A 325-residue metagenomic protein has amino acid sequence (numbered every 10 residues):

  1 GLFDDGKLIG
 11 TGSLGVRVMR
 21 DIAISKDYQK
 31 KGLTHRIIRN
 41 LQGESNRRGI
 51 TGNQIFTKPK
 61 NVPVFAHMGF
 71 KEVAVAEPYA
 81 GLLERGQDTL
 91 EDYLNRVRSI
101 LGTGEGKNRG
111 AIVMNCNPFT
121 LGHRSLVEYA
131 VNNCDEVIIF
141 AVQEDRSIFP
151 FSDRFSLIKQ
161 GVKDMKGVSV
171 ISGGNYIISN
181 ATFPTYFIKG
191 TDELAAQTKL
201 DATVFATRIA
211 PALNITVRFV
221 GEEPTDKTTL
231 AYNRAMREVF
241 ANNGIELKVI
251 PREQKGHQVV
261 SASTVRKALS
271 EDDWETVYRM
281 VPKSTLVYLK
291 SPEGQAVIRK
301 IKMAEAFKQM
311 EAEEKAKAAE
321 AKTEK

Functional and structural regions predicted by a protein language model:
G1-D4: Cytosolic beta-strand hydrophobic patch enriched in CBS
G6-A23: Conserved beta-strand in the GNAT
A23, D27, E144: Conserved catalytic loop/helix region of short-chain dehydrogenase/reductase
Y28, G32-N40, G122: Conserved acetyl-CoA pyrophosphate-binding loop and the N-cap/start of the following alpha-helix in GNAT-like
Q42, N46, A130-V131: Surface-exposed amphipathic alpha-helices with a cationic face
S45-T57: Conserved GNAT acetyl-CoA-binding A-motif
T57, N61-F70, V75-K325: Nucleotidyltransferase catalytic core that binds NTPs
